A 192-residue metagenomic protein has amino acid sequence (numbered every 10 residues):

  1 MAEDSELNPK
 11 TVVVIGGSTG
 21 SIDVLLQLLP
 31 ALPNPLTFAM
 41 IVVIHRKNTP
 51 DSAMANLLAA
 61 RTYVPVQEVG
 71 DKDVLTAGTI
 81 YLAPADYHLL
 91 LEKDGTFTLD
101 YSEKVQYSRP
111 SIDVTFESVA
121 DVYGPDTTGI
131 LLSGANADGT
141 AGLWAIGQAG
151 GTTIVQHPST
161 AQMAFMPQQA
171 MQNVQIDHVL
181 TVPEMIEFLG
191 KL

Functional and structural regions predicted by a protein language model:
M1-L192: Conserved acid/base catalytic micro-environments in cytosolic active-site loops
